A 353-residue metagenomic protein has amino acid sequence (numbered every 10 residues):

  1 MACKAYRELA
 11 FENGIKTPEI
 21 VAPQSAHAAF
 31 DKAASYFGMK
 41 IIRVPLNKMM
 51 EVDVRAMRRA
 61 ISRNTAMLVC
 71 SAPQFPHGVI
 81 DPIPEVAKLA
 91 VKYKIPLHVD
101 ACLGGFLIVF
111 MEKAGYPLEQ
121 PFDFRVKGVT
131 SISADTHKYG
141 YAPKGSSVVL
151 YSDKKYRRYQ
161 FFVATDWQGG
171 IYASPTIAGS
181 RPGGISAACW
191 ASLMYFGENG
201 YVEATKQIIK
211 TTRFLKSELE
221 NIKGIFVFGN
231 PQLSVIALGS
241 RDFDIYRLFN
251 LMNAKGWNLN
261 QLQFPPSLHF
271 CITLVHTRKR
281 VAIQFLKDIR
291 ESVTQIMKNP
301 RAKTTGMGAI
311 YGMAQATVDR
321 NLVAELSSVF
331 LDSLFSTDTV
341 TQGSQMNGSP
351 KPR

Functional and structural regions predicted by a protein language model:
M1-K4, F30-Y36, V79-P82, L107-A114 (+2 more regions): Short acidic, glycine/serine/threonine-rich loops at helix termini
L9-A28: Conserved PLP-anchoring active-site segment centered on the Schiff-base-forming lysine
I41, L97-H98, V227, L259: Hydrophobic beta-strand scaffold residues
V52-A101: Active-site phosphate-binding strand-loop segment of PLP-dependent enzymes
V54-A56, I80-K92, G104-S131: Active-site pre-lysine segment of PLP-dependent enzymes
F110-S234, L238-F243: Active-site C-terminal subdomain of aminotransferase-like
V202-T205, T212, N221-I222, L238-R353: Non-catalytic terminal extensions of PLP-dependent enzymes
